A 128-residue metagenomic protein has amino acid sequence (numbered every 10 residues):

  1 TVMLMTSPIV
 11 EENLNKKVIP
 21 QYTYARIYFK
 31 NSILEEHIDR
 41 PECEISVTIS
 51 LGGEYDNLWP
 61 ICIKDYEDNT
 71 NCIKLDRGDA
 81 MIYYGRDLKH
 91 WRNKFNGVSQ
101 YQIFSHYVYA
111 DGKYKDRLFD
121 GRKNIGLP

Functional and structural regions predicted by a protein language model:
T1-Y24, E36-I38: Signature of the catalytic double-stranded beta-helix
E12-V18, G53-D56, N96-V98: Secondary-structure boundary elements
I27: Conserved active-site beta-strand element of glycosyltransferases/polysaccharide synthases
K30-D87, W91, S99-I103, A110-N124: Catalytic core of non-heme Fe(II) oxygenases with the double-stranded beta-helix
L127-P128: Low-complexity, Gly/Ser/Thr/Pro-rich intrinsically disordered linker/tail segments
